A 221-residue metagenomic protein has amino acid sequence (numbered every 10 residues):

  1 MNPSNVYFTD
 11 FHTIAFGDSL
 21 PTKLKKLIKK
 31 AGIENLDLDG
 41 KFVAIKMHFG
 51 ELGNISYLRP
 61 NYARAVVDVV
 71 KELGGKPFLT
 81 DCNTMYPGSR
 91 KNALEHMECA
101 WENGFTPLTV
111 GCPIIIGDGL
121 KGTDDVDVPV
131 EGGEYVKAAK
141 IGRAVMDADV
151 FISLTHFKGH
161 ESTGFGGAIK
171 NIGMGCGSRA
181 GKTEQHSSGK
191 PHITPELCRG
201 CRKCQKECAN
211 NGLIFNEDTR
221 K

Functional and structural regions predicted by a protein language model:
M1-K221: N-terminal and secondary-structure boundary signal
